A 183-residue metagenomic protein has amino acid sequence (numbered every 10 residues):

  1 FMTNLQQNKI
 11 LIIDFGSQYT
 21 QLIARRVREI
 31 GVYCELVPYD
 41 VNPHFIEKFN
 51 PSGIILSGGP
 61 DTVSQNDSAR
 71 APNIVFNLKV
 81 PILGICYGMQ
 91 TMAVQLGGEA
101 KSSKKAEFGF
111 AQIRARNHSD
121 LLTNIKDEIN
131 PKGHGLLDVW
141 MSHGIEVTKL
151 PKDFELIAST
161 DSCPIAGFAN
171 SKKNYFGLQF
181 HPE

Functional and structural regions predicted by a protein language model:
F1-S52, L56, D61-I85, Q95-E183: Amide-donor transfer/coupling interface in amidating biosynthetic enzymes
Q90-A93: A conserved segment at the C-terminal end of the G1
